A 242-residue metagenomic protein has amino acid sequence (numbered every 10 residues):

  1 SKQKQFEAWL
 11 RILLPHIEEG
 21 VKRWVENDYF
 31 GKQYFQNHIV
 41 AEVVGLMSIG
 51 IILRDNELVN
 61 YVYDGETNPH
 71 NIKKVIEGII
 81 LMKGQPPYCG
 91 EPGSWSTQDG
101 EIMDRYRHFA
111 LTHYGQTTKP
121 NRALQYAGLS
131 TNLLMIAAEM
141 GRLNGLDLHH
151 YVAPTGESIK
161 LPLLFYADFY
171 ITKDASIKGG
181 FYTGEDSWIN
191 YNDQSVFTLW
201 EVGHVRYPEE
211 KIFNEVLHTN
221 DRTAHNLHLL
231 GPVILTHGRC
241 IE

Functional and structural regions predicted by a protein language model:
S1-L146: Aromatic-lined, polymer-binding surfaces characteristic of secreted/periplasmic polysaccharide-degrading enzymes
G65, F165, F169: Residues that form generic nucleotide/phosphate-binding pockets
A137-Y151, Y170-I177: Substrate-binding/catalytic groove segments of enzymes that remodel or degrade extracellular structural polymers
M140, N144, P162, S176-E242: Terminal, non-catalytic domain-edge segments
Y151-Y166: Short secondary-structure subsegments characteristic of cysteine-rich extracellular domains
